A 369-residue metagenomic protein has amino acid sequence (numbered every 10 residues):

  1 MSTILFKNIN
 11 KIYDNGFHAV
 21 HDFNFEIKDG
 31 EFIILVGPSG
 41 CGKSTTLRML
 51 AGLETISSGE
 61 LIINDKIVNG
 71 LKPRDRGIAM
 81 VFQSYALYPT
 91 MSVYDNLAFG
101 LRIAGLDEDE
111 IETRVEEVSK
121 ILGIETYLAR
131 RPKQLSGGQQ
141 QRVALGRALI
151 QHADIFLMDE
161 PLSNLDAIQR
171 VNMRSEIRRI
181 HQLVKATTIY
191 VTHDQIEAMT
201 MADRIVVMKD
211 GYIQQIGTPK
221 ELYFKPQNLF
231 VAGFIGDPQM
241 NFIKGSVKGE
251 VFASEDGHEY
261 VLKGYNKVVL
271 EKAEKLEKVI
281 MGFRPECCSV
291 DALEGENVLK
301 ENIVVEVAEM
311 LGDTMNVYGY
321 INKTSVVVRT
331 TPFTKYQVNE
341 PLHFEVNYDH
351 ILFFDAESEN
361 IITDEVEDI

Functional and structural regions predicted by a protein language model:
L5, E26, I62, S246 (+1 more regions): ABC ATPase nucleotide-binding domain
G16-H18: Short coil-to-beta microelement around the adenine-binding A-loop and adjacent beta1/P-loop entry of ABC ATPase
V36-P38: The feature captures the beta-strand-to-loop junction immediately N-terminal to the Walker
A51: Helix-to-loop junction immediately C-terminal to a conserved catalytic motif
G59-I67: Conserved ABC transporter NBD signature motif
D75-F230, F234: ABC ATPase nucleotide-binding domains
G249-V251, E255-E306, T334-I369: Glycine/charge-rich catalytic "coupling/switch" loops of P-loop NTPases
